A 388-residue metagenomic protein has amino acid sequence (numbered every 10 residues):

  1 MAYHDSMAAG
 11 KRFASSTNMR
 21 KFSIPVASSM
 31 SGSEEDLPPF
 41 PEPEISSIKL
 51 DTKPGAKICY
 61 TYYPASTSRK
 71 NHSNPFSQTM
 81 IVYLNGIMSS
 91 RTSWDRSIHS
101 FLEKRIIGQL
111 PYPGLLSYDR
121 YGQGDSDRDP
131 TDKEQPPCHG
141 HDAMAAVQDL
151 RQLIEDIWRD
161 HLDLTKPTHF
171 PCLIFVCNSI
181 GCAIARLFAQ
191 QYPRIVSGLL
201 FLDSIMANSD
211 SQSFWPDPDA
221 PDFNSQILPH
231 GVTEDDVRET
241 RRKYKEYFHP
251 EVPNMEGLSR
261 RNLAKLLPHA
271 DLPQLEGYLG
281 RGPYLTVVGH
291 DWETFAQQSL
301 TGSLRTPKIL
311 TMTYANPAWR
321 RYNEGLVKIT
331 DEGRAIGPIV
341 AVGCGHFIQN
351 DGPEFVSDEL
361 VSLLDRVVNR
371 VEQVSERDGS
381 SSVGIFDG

Functional and structural regions predicted by a protein language model:
E34-I58, Y62-T67: N-terminal cap/lid segment of alpha/beta-hydrolase-fold proteins
A56, Y62-D129: Conserved HGGG/HGGXW glycine-rich cap/lid loop of the alpha/beta-hydrolase fold
T67, N74, S117-I174: Active-site loop/oxyanion-hole signature of alpha/beta-hydrolase fold enzymes
T168-S213: Conserved hydrolase catalytic core segment
L200-T233, E239-K243, P250, R260-L263: Flexible "cap/lid" loop of the alpha/beta hydrolase fold
Y247-E276, P317-G325: Active-site nucleophile elbow and catalytic-triad environment of alpha/beta-hydrolase enzymes
F295-G343, L363: Conserved loop-alpha-helix segment in the C-terminal half of the alpha/beta-hydrolase fold that carries the catalytic
D331-G388: Catalytic active-site module of serine/aspartate enzymes centered on a nucleophile-bearing elbow/loop
